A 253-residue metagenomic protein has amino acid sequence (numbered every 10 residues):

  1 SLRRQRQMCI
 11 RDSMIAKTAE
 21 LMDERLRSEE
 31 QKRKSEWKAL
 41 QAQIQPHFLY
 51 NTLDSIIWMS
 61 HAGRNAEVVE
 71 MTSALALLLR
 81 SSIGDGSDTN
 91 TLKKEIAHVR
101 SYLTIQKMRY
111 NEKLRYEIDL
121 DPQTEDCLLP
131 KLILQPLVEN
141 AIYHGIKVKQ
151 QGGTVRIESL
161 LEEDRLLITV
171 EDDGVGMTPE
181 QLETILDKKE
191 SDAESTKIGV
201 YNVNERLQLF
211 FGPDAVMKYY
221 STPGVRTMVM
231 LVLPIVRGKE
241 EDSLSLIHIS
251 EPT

Functional and structural regions predicted by a protein language model:
S1-D12, I247-T253: Single conserved hydrophobic/aromatic residue that forms the stacking wall/gate of nucleotide- or nucleobase-binding
R4-Q7, R11-Y220, R226-V232: Two-component histidine phosphotransfer core
Y219-L246, S250: C-terminal end segment of the histidine kinase catalytic
